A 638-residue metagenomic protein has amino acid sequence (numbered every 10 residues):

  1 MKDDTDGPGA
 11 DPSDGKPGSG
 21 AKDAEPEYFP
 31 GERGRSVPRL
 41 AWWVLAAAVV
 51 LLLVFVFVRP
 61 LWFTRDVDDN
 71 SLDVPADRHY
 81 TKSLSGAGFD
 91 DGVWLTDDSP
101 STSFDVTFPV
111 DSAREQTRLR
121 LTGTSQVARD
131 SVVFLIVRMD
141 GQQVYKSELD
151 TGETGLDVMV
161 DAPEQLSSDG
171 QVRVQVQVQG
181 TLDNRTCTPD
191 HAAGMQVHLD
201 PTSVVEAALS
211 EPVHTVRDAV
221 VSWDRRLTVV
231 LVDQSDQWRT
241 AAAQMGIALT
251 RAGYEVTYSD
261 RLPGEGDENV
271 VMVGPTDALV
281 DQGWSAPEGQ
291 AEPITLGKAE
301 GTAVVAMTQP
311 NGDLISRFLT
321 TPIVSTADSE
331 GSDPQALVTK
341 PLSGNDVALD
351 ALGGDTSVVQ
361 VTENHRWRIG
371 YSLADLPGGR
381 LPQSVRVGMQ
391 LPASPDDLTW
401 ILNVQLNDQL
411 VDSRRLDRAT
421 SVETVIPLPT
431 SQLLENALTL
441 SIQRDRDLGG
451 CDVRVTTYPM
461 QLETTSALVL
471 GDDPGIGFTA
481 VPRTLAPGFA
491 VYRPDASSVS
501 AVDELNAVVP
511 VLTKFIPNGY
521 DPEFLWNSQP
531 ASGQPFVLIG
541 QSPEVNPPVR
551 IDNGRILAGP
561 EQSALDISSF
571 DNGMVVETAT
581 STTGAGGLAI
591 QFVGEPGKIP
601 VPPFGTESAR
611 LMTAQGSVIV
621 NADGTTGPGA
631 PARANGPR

Functional and structural regions predicted by a protein language model:
M1-P38: Terminal targeting segments of Actinobacterial cell-envelope proteins
D3, G86-G88, G92, R118-L121 (+5 more regions): Long, folded non-catalytic interaction modules
R39-R59: Hydrophobic membrane-insertion alpha-helices, especially the h-region of bacterial N-terminal signal peptides
P60-T81: Ser/Thr/Pro/Gly-rich low-complexity linker/stalk segments immediately outside membranes or between
L95-D111, T356-G378: Short beta-strands within extracellular/lumenal beta-sheet-rich domains
T102-V106, T154-V160, W367-Y371, L410-D412 (+1 more regions): Short strand-edge motifs at loop-to-beta-strand transitions and within beta-strands of extracellular beta-rich domains
A113-R129, G378-L398: A short beta-strand element within beta-rich, extracytoplasmic domains of secreted/secretory-pathway proteins
S167-R173, P382, L433-A437: Extracellular Ig-like/FN3 beta-sandwich strand-entry sites
